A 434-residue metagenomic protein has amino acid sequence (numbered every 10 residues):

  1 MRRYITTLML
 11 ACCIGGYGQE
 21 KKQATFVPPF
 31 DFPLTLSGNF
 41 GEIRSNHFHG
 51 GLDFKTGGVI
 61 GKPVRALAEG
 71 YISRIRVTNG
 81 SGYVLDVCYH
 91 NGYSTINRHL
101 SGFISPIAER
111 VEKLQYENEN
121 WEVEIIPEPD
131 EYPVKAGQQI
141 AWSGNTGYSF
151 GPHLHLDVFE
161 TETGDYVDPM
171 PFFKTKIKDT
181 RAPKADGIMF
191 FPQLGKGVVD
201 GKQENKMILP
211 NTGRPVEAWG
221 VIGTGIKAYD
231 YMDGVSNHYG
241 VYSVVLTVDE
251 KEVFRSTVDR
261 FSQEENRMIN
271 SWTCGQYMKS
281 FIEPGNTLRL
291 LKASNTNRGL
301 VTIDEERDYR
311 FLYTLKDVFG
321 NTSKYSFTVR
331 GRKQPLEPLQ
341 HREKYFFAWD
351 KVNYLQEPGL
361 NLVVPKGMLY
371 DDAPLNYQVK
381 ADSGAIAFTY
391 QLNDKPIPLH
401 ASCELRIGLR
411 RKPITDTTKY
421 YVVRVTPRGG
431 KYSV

Functional and structural regions predicted by a protein language model:
M1-T25: Bacterial Sec-dependent N-terminal signal peptides
G18-T95, S101-P106, W121-D130, K135-A136 (+3 more regions): Surface-exposed, glycine-biased beta-strand/turn segments
S94-P129, Q203-G213, G240, V245-D304: Exoplasmic/lumenal beta-rich domain surfaces
I222, R307-F311: Exposed beta-strand face motif in extracellular beta-rich ectodomains
D233-G234, K316-K324, P427-G430: Short acidic/polar inter-strand loop motif in beta-rich domains
T302-D308, P413-I414: Surface-exposed, short loops/turns at beta-strand junctions within beta-sandwich domains
R310, V318-Y345: Short beta-strand elements
E337-D350, L375-Y432: Proteolytic processing hotspots in large secreted/extracellular or virion-associated proteins and select intracellular
